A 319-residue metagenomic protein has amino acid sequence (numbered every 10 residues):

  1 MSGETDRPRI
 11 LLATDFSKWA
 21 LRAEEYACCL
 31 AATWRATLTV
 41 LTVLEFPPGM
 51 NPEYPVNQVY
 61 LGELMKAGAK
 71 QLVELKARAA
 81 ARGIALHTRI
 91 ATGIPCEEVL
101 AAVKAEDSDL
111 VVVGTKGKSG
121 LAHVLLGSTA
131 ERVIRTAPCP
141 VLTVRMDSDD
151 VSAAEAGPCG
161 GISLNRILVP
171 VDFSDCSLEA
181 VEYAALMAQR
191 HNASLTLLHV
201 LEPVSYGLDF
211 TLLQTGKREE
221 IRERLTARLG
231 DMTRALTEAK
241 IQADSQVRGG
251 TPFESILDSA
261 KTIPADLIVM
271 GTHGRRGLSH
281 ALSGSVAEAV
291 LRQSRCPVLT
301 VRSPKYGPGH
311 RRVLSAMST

Functional and structural regions predicted by a protein language model:
M1-R9, C29-T33, L100-A153, D258-S318: Gly/Ser-rich helix-loop-strand patches that form or flank binding pockets for ribonucleotide-derived cofactors
S2-Q58, G161-T211, D244-Q246, Q293 (+2 more regions): Small/aliphatic-rich secondary-structure junction motif
A23-Y26, Q71, E98, R228 (+1 more regions): Well-ordered alpha-helical segments embedded in enzymatic catalytic cores
N57-K70, Q214-A227: A short acidic, glycine-rich active-site loop that binds or catalyzes chemistry on phosphate/adenosine moieties
R78-I84, A235-I241: Short helix-capping segments at alpha-helix termini
A85-R89, A243-S245: Rossmann-fold cofactor-recognition segment
I90-V99, V247-S255: Charged docking surfaces used in two-component/phosphorelay signaling
T196, V200-T226, M232-T237: Glycine-rich phosphate/pyrophosphate-binding loop and the adjoining helix
